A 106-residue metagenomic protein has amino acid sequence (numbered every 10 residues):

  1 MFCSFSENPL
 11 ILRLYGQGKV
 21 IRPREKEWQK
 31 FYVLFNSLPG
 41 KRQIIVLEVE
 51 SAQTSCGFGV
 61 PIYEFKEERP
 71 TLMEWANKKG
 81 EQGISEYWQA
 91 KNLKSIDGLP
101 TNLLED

Functional and structural regions predicted by a protein language model:
M1-D106: Binding-site signature for planar aromatic cofactors or substrates
